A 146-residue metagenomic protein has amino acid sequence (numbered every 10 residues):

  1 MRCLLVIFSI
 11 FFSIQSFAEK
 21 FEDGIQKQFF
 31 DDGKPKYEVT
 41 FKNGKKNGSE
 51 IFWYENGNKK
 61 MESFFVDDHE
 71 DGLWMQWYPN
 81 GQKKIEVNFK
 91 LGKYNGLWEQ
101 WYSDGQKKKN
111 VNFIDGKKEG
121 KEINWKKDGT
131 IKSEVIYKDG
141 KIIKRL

Functional and structural regions predicted by a protein language model:
M1-C3, E19: Absolute protein N-terminus
C3-S13: Sec-dependent N-terminal signal peptides
F11-L146: Glycine/tyrosine- and acidic-biased, solvent-exposed loop/turn segments at the edges of beta-strands
